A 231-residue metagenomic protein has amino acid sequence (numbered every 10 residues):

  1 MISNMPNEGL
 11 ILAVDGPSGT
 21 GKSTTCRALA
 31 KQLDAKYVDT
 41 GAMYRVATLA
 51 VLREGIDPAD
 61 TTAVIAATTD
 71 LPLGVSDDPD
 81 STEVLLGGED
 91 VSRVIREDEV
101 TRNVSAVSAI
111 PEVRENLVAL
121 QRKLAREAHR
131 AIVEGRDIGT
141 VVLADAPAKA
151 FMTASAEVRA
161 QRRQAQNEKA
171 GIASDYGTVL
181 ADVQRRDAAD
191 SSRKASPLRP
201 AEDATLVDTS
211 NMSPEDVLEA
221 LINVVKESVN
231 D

Functional and structural regions predicted by a protein language model:
M1-I11: Extreme N-terminal, non-catalytic leader segments that precede Walker-type/kinase nucleotide-binding cores
I2-N4, L86-S92, T101, Q164-A170 (+2 more regions): NTP-dependent small-molecule kinase module
V14: Hydrophobic anchor at the beta1->P-loop junction of P-loop NTPases
S18: The conserved Walker
K22: Conserved lysine of the Walker
T25: Hydrophobic positions on the alpha1 helix immediately C-terminal to the Walker A/P-loop
K31-E99: N-terminal phosphate/diphosphate-binding loop that engages ATP/GTP or pyrophosphate donors across diverse enzyme folds
S92-A170: ATP-dependent NMP and nucleoside kinases share a basic, alpha-helical "lid"
